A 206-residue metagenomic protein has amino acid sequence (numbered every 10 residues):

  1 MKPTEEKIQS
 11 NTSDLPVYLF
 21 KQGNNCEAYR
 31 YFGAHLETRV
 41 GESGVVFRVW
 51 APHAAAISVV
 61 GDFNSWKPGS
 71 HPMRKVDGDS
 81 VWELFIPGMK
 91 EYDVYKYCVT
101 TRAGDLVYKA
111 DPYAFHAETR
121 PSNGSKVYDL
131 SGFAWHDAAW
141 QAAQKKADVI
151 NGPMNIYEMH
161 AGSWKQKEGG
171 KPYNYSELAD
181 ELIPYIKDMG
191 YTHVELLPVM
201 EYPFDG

Functional and structural regions predicted by a protein language model:
M1-E42, V76-E158, S163-G170, E177: The feature marks proteins involved in alpha-glucan
S43-R48: Structural beta-strand segments of beta-rich domains
V49, Y97, M159, I186 (+1 more regions): Conserved, mostly hydrophobic/aromatic
W50-I57: Short proline/glycine-enriched turn/loop motifs at strand-loop junctions of beta-rich domains
I57-V59, Y95: Short beta-strand elements bearing conserved aromatic residues within extracellular beta-rich modules
D62-K67, R102: Change "in extracellular beta-sheet-rich domains … of secreted and cell-surface proteins" to "in beta-sheet-rich domains
G69-V76: Short, surface-exposed loop motifs enriched in S/T, G, D/E and P with embedded aromatic residues
Y173, Y185-G206: Aromatic-lined carbohydrate-binding/catalytic grooves of carbohydrate-active enzymes
